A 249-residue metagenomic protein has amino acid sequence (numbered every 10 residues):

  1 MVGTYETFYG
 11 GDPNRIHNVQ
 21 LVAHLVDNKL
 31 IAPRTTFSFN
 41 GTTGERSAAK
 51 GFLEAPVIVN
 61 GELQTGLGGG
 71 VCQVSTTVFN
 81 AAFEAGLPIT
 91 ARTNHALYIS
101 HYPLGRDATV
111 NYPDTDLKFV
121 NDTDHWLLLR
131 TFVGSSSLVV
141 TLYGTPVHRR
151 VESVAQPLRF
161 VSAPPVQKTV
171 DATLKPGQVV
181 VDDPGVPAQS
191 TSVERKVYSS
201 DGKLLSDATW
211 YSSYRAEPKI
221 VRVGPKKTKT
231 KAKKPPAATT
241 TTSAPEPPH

Functional and structural regions predicted by a protein language model:
M1-H249: Well-ordered beta-sheet/strand-loop patches within structured domains
